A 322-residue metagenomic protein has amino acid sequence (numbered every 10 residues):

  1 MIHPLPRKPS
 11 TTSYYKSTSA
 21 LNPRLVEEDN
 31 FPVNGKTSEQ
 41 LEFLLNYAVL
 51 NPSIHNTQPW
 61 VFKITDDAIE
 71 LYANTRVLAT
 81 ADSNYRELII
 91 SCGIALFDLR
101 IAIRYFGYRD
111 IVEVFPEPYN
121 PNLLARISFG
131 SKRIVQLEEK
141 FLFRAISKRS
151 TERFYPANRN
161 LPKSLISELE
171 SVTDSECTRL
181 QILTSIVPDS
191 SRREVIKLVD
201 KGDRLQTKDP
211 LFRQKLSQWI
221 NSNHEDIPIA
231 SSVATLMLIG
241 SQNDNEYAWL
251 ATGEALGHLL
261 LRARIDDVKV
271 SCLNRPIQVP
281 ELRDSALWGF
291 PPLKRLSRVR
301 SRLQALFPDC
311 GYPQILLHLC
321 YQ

Functional and structural regions predicted by a protein language model:
M1-Q322: Acidic, surface-exposed loops and disordered segments
